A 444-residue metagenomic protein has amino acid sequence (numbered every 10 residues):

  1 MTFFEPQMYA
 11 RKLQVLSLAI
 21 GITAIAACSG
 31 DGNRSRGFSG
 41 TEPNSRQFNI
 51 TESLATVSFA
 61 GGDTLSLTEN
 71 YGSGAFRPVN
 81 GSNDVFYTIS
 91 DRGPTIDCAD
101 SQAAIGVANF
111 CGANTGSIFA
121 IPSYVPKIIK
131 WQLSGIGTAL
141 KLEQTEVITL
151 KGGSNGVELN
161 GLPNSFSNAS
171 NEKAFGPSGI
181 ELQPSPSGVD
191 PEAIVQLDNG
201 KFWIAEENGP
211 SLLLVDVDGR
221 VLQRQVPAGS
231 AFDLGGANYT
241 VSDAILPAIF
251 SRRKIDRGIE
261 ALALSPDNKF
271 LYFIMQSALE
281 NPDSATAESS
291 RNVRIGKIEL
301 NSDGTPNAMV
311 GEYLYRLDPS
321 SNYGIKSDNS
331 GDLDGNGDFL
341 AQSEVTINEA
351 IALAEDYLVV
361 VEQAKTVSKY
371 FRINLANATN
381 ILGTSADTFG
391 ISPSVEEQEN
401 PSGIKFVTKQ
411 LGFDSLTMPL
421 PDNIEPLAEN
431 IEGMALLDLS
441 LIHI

Functional and structural regions predicted by a protein language model:
M1-A10: N-terminal secretory signal peptides that target proteins for export/translocation
F3, S29-D31: Intrinsically disordered, low-complexity peptide-like regions
R11-L18: Sec-dependent signal peptide recognition, specifically the positively charged N-region followed immediately by
L18-A19, G61: Alpha-helical interaction segments
I25-A27: C-terminal motif of bacterial Sec signal peptides marking the signal peptidase cleavage site
D31-I442: Sequence/structural signature of beta-propeller domains
